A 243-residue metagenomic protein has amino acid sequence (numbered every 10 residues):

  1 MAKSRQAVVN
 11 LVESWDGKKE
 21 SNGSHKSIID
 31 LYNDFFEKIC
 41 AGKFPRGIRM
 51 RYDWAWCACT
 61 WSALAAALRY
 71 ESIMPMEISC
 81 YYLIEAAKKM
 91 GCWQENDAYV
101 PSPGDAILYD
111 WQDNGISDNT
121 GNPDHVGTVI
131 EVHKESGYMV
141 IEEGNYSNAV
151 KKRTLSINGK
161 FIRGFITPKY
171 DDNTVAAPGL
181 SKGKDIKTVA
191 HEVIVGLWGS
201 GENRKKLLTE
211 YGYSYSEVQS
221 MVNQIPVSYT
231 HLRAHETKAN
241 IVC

Functional and structural regions predicted by a protein language model:
M1-L68: N-terminal capping segments
A2-N10, G17, D113-K182: Aromatic- and glycine-rich peptidoglycan recognition patches
M50, E71-N148: ...with weaker cross-activation on analogous glycine-rich loops/strands in unrelated enzymes
E192-K205, Y213-Y215: Extracytoplasmic Gram-positive cell-surface binding/anchoring modules and repeats
Y211-S228: Repeat-associated, polar segments at repeat-unit boundaries in modular proteins
T230-T237: Conserved small/polar residues in nucleotide/adenosyl-binding loops
I241-C243: Hydrophobic alpha-helical segments, chiefly the membrane-spanning helices and signal/signal-anchor peptides
